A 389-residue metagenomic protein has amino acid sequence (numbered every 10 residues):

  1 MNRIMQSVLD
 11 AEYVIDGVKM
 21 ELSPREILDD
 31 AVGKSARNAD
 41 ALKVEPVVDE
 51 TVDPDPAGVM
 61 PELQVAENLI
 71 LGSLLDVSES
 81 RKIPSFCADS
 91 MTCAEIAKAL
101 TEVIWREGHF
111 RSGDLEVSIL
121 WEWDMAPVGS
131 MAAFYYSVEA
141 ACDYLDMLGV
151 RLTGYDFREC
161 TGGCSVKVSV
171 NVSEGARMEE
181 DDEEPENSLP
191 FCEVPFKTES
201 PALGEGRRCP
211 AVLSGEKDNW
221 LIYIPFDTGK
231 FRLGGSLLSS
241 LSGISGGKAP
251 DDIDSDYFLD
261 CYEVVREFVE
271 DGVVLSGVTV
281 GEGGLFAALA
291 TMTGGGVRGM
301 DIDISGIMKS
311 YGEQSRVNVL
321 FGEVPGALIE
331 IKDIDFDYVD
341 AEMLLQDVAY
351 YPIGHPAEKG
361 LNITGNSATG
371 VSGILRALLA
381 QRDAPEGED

Functional and structural regions predicted by a protein language model:
N2-D55, D181-S188, P195-P201, S214 (+4 more regions): Acidic, Ser/Thr/Pro-rich beta/coil linker or hinge segments at domain junctions
N2-W105, D143-V170, R177-E184, S188-E193 (+2 more regions): N-terminal glycine-rich phosphate/pyrophosphate-binding loops that anchor nucleotide-derived ligands and cofactors
K82-F86, W121-V138, C142, C160-E183 (+3 more regions): Short glycine/threonine-rich loop-to-helix capping motif typified by GTGT followed within a few residues by an Asp-Pro
A88-R111, F134-M147, P190, V264 (+2 more regions): Small-aliphatic-rich amphipathic alpha-helix that forms the alpha element of a beta-alpha
L115-E122, R151-S173, V280-L289, G306-K309 (+1 more regions): A glycine-rich phosphate-binding loop feature that marks nucleotide/adenosyl-phosphate handling sites
A126-G129, I334-A341: Short, conserved charged micro-motifs
D252-P325: Active-site-proximal betaalpha loop/short-helix elements that scaffold phosphoryl/nucleotidyl transfer chemistry
V278-G281, R298-Y311, D340-T364: Beta-strand->loop->alpha-helix junctions that form or flank phosphate-binding loops in nucleotide-handling enzymes
